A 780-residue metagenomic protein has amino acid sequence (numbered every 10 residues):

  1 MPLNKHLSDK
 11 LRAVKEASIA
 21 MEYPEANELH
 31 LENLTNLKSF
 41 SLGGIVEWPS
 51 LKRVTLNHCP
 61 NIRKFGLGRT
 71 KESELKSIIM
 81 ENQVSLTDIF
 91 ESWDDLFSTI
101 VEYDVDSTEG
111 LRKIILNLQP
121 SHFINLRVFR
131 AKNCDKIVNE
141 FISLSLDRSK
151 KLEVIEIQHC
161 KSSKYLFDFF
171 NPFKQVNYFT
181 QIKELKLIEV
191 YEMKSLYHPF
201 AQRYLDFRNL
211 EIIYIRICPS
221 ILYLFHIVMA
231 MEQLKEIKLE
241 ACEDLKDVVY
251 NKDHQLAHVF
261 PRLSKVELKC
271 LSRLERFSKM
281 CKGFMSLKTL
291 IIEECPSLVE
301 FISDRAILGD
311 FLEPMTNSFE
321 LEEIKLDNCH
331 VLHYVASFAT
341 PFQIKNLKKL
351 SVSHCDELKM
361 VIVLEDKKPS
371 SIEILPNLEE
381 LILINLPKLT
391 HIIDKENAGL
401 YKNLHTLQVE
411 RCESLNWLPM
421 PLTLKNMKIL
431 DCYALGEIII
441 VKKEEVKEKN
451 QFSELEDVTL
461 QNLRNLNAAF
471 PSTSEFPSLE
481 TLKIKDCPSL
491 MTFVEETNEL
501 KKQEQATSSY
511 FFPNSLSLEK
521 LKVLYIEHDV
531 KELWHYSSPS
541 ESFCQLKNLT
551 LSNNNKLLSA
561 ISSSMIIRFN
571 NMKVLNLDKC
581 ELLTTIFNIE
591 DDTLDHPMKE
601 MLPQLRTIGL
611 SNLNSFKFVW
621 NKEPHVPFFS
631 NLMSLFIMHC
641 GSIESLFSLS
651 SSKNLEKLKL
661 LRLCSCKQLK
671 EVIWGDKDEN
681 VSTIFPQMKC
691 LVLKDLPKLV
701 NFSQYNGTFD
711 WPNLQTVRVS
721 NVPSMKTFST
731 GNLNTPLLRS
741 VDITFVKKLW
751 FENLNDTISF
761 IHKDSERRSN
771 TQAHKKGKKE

Functional and structural regions predicted by a protein language model:
M1-E780: Cross-kingdom leucine-rich repeat
